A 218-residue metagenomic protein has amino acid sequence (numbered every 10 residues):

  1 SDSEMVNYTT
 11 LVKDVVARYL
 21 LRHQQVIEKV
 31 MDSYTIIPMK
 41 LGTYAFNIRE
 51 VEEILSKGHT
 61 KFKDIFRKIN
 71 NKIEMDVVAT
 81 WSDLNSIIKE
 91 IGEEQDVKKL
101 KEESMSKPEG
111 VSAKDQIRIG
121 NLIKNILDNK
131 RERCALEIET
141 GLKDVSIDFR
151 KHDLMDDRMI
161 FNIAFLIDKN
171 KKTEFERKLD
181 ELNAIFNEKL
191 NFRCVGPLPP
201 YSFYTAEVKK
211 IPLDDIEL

Functional and structural regions predicted by a protein language model:
S1-R158, K172-R177, N183-L218: Long, contiguous binding/interaction regions
M159-I163: Short amphipathic alpha-helical segments
L166-K172: Helix N-cap motif at beta-to-alpha junctions
